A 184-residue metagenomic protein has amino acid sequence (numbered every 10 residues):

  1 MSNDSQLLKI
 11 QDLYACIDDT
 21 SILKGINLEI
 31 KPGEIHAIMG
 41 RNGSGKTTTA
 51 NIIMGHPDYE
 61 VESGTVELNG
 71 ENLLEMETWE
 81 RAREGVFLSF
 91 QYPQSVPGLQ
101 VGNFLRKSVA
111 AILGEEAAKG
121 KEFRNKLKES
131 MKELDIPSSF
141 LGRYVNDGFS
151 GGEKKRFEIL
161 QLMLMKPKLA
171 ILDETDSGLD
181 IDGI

Functional and structural regions predicted by a protein language model:
L8-I10, L23: Conserved structural motif at the start of ABC-family nucleotide-binding domains
M39-R41: The feature captures the beta-strand-to-loop junction immediately N-terminal to the Walker
T65-R81, N146, D180: ABC ATPase NBD Q-loop/coupling interface
L88, Y92, G98-G114, F123-K126: Q-loop/switch helix immediately C-terminal to the Walker
E158-I159: Hydrophobic anchor residue at the start of the ABC signature
L162-M163: ABC ATPase C-loop
I171-T175, D182: Walker B catalytic motif
